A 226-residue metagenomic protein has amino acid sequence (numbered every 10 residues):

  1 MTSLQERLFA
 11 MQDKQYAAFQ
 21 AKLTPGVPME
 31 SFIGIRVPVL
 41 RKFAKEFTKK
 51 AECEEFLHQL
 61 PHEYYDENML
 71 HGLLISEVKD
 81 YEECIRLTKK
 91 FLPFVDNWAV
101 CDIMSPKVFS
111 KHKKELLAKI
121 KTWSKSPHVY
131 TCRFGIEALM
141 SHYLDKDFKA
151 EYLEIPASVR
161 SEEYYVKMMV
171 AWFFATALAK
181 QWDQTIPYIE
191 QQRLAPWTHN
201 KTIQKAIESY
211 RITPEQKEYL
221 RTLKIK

Functional and structural regions predicted by a protein language model:
M1-K226: Alpha-helical scaffold domains
